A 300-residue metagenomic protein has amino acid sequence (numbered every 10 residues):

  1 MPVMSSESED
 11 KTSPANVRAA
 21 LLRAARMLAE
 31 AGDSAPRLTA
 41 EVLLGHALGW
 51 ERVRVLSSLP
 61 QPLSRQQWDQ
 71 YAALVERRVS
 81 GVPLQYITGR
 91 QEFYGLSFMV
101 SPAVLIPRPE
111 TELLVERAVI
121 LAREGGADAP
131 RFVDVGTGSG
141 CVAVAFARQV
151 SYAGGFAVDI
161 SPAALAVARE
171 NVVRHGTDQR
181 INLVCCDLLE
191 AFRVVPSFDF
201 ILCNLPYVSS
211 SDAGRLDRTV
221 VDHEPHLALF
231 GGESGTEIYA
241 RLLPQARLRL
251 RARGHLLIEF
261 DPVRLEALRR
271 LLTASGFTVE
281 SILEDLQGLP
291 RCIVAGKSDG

Functional and structural regions predicted by a protein language model:
P2-V3, R37, V42-L121: Conserved AdoMet
M4-D10: Intrinsically disordered, low-complexity segments enriched in serine/proline and basic residues
L28, A122, V172, A246 (+1 more regions): Conserved hydrophobic residues forming the short capping helix/wall of the S-adenosyl-L-methionine
G32-D33, V150-S151, V173-D178, R249-L250 (+1 more regions): Short helix-capping segments at alpha-helix termini
L43, G81, T111, V142 (+6 more regions): Residue-level signal for inorganic ion chemistry
P109-R215, R241: Conserved SAM/SAH cofactor-binding pocket of Class I
L205-I238: Mobile active-site "lid"/loop adjacent to the S-adenosyl-L-methionine
E233-G296: Conserved Class I SAM-dependent methyltransferase catalytic core
